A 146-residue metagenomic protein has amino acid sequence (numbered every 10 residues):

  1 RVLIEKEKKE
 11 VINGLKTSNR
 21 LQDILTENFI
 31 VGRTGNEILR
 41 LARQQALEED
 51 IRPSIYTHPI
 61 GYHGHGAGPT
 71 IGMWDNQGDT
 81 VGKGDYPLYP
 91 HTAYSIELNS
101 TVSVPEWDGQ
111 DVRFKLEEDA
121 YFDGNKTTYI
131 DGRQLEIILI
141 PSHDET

Functional and structural regions predicted by a protein language model:
R1-T146: Active-site neighborhoods and metal-handling regions in enzymes and metal-associated proteins
